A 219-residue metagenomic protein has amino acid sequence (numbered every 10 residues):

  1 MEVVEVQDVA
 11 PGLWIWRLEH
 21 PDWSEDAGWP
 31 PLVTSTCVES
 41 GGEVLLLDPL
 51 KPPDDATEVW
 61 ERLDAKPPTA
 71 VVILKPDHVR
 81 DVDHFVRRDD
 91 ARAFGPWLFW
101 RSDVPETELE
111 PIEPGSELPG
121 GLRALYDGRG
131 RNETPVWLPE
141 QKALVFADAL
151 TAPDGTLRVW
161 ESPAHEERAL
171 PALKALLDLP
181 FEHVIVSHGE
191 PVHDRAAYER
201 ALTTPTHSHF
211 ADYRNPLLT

Functional and structural regions predicted by a protein language model:
M1-G42, L218-T219: Zn-dependent metallo-beta-lactamase
E2-Q7, H20-P21, V44-P53, L125-L217: Metallo-beta-lactamase
D26-A27, D55-R62, D154-V159: A short, polar/proline- and glycine-enriched secondary-structure boundary/capping micro-motif
P31, D55-V59, H78, R129 (+1 more regions): Amphipathic coiled-coil/heptad-repeat helices and related helical stalk/stem segments that mediate oligomerization
S35, W60, L173-K174: Short hydrophobic/charged patches on amphipathic alpha-helices used for structural packing and interfaces
D55-L118: Active-site HxH/HxHxD metal-binding segment of metal-dependent hydrolases
V104-P139: A contiguous pocket-lining binding segment that forms or flanks enzyme active sites
